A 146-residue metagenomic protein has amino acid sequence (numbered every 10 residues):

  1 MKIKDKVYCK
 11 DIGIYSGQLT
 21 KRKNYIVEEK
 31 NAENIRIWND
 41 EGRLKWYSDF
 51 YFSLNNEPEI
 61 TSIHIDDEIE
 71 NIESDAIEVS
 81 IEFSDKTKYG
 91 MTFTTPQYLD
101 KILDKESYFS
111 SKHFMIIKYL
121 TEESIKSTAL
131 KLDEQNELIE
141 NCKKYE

Functional and structural regions predicted by a protein language model:
M1, I26-E29, I117-K118: Short, exposed beta-strand/loop patches in secreted or surface proteins that constitute
M1-I12: SH3-family beta-barrel domains
D5-V7, E33-I35, D75-E78: Short, hydrophobic/aromatic-rich segments at coil-to-beta transitions
K10-F50: Basic/aromatic-rich interaction segments and small domains that mediate binding to polyanionic partners
S16, K23-E28, E73, E137-I139 (+1 more regions): Motif-centric detector for short Cys/His coordination patterns
N39-D49, I125-E146: Short, compact, well-ordered microdomains
N56-E137: Short helix/strand-capping turn motifs
